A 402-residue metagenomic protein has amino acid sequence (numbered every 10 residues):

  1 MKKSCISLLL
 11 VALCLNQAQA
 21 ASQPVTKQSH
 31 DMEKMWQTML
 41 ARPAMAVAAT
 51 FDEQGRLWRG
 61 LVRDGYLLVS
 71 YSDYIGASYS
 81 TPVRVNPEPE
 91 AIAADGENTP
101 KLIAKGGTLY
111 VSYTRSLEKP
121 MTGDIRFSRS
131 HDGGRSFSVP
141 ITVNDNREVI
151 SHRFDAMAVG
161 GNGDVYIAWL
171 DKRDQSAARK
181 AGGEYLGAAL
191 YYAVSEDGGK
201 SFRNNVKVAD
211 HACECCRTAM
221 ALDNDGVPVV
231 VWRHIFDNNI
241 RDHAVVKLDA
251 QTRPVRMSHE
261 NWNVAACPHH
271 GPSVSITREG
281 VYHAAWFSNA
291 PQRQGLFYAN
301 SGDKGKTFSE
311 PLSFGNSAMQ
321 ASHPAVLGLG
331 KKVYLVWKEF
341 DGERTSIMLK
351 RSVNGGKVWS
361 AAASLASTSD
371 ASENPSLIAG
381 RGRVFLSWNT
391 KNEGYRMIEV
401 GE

Functional and structural regions predicted by a protein language model:
M1-S4: Positively charged n-region of N-terminal signal peptides that target proteins for export
I6-S7, M45: Residue-level detector of transmembrane insertion/anchoring sites
S7-N16: Bacterial N-terminal signal peptides
A21-E402: Extracellular, repeat-based ectodomains that mediate carbohydrate processing or recognition
